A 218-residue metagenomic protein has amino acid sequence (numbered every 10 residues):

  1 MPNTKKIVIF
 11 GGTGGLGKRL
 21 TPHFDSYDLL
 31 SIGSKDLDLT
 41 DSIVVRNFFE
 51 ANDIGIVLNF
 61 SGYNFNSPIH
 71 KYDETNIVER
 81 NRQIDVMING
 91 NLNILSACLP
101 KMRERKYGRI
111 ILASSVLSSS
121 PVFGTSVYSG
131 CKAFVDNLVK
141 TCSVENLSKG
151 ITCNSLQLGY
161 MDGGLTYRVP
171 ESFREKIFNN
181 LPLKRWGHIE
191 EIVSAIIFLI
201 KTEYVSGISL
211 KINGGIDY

Functional and structural regions predicted by a protein language model:
F10-P22: N-terminal Rossmann NAD(P)H-binding glycine-rich loop of SDR-like oxidoreductase domains
I54, D73-N93, Y107, I111 (+2 more regions): Catalytic Tyr-X3-Lys loop
Y63-N81, G124-V127, Y167-V169: Conserved mid-core segment of classical short-chain dehydrogenase/reductases
V86-E104, S143-V144, I197-K201: Amphipathic alpha-helical dimer-interface segment in Rossmann-like NAD(P)H-dependent oxidoreductases
R109-F134, V139-L147: Catalytic loop of short-chain dehydrogenase/reductase
S119, Q157-R168: Short, flexible catalytic-loop segment of classical short-chain dehydrogenase/reductase
L147, T152, V205-I208: Short, small/polar-rich loop/turn modules that mediate ligand/substrate recognition or access, typified
R185-I212, D217: C-terminal substrate-recognition "lid" of short-chain dehydrogenase/reductases
